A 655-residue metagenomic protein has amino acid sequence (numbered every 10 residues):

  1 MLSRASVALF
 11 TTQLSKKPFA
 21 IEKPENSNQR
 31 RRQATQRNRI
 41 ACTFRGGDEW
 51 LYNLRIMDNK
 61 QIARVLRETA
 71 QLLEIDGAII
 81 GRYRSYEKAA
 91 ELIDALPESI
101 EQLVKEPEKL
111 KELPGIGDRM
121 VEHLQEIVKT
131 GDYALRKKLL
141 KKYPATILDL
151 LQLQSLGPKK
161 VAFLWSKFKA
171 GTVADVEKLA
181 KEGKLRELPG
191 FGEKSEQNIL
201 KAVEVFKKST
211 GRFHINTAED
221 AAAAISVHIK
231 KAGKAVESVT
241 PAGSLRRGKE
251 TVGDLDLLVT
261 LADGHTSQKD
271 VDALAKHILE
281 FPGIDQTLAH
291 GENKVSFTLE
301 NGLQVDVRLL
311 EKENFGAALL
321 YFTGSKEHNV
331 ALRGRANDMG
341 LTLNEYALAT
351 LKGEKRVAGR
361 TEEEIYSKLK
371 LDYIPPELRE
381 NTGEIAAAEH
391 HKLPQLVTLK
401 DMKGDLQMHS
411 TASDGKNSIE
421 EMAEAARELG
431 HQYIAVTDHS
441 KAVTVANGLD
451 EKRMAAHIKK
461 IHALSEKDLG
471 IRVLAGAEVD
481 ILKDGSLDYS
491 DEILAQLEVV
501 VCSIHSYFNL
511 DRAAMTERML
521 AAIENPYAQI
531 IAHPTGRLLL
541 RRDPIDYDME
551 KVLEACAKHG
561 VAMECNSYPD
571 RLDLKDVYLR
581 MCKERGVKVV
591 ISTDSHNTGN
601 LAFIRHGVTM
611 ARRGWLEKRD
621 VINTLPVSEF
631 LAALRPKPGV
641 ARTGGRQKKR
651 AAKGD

Functional and structural regions predicted by a protein language model:
R4, L9, Q13-K16, Q29-Q36 (+1 more regions): Short, low-complexity, charge-dense intrinsically disordered segments
K17, K23-N26, N38, K649: Polybasic, lysine-rich low-complexity intrinsically disordered segments
I56, G248-M339, N344-S410, S418-G430 (+3 more regions): Charged catalytic cores and adjacent phosphate/nucleic-acid-binding surfaces used for phosphate/nucleic-acid chemistry
I56-A78: Charged, compositionally biased N-terminal leader segments and the immediate start of the first structured element
A70, I79-V295, G302, V307 (+7 more regions): Accessory alpha-helical DNA-binding modules that contact the DNA backbone or grooves
G476-V479, H606: Active-site catalytic microenvironments in core metabolic enzymes, especially phosphate/sugar-handling
